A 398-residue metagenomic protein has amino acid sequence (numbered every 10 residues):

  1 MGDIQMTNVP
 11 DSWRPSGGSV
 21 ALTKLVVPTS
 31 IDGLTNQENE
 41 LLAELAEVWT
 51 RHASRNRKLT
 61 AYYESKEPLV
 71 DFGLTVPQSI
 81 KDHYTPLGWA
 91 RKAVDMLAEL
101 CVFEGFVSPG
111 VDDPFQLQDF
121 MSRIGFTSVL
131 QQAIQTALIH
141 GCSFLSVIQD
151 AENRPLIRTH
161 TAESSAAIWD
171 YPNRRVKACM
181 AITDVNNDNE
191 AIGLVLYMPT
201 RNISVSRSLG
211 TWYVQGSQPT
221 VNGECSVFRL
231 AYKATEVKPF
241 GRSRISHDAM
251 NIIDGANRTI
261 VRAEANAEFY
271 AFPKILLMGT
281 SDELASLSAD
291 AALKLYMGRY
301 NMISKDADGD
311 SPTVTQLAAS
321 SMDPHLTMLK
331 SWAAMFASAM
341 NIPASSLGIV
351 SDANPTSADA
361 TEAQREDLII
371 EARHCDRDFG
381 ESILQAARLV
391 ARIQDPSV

Functional and structural regions predicted by a protein language model:
M1-A162, W169: Extended, helix-rich architectural segments
I4-Q5, Q215-A360: Extended, charged amphipathic alpha-helical segments
K24, I31, D150, T280-Y296 (+2 more regions): Charge-rich, acidic-biased intrinsically disordered regions
E38, H52-A53, E67, G73 (+7 more regions): Hydrophobic alpha-helical segments and helix-packing faces
R51, K81-D82, Q118, A133 (+3 more regions): Conserved aromatic-histidine-acidic binding/catalytic patches
D113, S122-L130, D248, I252 (+3 more regions): Short amphipathic alpha-helical segments
I139, F144-I245: Extended, regular secondary-structure scaffolds
M335, A339-V398: C-terminal structural cap/anchor segments
